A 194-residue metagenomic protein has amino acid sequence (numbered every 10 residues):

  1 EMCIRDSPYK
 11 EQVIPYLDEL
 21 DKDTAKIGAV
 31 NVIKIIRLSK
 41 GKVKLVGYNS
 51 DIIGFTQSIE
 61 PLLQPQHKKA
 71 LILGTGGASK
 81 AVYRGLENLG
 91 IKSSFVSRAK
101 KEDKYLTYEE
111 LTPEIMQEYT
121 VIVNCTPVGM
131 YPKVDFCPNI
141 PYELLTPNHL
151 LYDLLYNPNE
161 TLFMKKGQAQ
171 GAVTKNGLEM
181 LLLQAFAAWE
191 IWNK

Functional and structural regions predicted by a protein language model:
M2-I4: Short, small-residue-biased leader/transition segments that mark boundaries at the very start of proteins
S7-P65: Glycine/small-residue-rich loop that forms an oxyanion/phosphate-binding "nest" at active or ligand-binding sites
I33, S39-V43, I91, T146-H149 (+1 more regions): A short helix->loop->beta-strand "cap" motif at the edges of active sites that frequently abuts
N49-I52, I59, L63, K68-E87: Glycine-rich adenosine-cofactor-binding loop
Q57, V173-K194: Active-site capping/gating segments
G76, A99, N157: Residues in the short beta-alpha loop(s) of Rossmann-like NAD(P)-binding domains
L89-Y105: NAD(P)-binding Rossmann-fold cofactor-contacting core
D103-T174: Rossmann-like adenosine-cofactor binding region
